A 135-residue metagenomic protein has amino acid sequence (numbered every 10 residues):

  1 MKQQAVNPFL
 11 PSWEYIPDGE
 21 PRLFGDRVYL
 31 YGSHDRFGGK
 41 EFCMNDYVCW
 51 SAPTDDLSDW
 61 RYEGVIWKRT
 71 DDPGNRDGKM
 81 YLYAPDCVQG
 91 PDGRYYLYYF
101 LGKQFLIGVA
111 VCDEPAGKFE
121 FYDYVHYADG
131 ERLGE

Functional and structural regions predicted by a protein language model:
M1-E135: Carbohydrate-active catalytic/glycan-binding domains of CAZyme proteins, especially the secreted or lumenal ectodomains
